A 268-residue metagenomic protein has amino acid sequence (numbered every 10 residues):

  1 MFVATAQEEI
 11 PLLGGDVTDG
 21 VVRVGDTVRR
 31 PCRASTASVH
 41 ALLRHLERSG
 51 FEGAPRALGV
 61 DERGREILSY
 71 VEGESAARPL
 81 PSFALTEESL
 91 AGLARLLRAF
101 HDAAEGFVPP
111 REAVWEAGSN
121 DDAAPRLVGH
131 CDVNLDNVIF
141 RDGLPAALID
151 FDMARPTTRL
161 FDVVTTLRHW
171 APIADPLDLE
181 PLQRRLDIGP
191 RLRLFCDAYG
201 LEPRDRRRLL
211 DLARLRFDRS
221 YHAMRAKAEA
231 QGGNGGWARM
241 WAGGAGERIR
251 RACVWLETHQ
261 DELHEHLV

Functional and structural regions predicted by a protein language model:
M1-V17, D261-V268: Actinobacteria-biased recognition of intrinsically disordered, low-complexity terminal regions
F2-A4, G15-D19, G25-A103, F107: A conserved alpha-helical element in kinase catalytic cores
T18-R23, A57, G118-D162, P172-A174: Active-site acidic catalytic loop and adjacent metal/ATP-binding pocket of ATP-dependent phosphoryl transfer enzymes
P79-F83, R155-T157, A174-L179: Short, polar/flexible loop-turn hinges at active-site or ligand-entry regions and domain interfaces
P79-V114, R126-C131, D136, F140-R141 (+1 more regions): Conserved kinase catalytic-core helix
V163-G200, R216-K227: Active-site activation/catalytic loop segments of kinase-like enzymes and analogous catalytic loops in related
L201-D211: Short, surface-exposed acidic
S220-V268: ATP/Mg2+ or Mg2+-diphosphate-binding catalytic cores that bind nucleotide phosphates or diphosphates via glycine-rich
